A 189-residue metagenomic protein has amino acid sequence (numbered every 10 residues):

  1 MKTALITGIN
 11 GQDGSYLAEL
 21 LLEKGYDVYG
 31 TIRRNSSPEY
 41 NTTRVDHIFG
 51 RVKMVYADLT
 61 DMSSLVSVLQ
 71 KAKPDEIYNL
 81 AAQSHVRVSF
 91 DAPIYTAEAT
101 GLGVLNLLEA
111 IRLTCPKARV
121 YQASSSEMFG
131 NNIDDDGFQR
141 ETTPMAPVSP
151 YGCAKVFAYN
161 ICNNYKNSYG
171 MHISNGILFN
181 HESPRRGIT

Functional and structural regions predicted by a protein language model:
M1-S183: N-terminal Rossmann-like NAD(P)+-binding domain of SDR-like oxidoreductases, especially those catalyzing
P184-T189: Short, intrinsically disordered, charge-balanced linker/junction segments flanking boundaries in proteins
